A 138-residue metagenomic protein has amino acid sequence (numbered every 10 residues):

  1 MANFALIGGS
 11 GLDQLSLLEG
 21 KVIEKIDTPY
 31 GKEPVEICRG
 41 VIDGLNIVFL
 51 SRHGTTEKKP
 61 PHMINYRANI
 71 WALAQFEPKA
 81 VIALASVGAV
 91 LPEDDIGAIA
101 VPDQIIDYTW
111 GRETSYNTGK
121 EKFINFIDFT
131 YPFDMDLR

Functional and structural regions predicted by a protein language model:
M1-F129, M135: Metabolite-binding pocket within alpha/beta catalytic cores that recognizes anionic/polar moieties
